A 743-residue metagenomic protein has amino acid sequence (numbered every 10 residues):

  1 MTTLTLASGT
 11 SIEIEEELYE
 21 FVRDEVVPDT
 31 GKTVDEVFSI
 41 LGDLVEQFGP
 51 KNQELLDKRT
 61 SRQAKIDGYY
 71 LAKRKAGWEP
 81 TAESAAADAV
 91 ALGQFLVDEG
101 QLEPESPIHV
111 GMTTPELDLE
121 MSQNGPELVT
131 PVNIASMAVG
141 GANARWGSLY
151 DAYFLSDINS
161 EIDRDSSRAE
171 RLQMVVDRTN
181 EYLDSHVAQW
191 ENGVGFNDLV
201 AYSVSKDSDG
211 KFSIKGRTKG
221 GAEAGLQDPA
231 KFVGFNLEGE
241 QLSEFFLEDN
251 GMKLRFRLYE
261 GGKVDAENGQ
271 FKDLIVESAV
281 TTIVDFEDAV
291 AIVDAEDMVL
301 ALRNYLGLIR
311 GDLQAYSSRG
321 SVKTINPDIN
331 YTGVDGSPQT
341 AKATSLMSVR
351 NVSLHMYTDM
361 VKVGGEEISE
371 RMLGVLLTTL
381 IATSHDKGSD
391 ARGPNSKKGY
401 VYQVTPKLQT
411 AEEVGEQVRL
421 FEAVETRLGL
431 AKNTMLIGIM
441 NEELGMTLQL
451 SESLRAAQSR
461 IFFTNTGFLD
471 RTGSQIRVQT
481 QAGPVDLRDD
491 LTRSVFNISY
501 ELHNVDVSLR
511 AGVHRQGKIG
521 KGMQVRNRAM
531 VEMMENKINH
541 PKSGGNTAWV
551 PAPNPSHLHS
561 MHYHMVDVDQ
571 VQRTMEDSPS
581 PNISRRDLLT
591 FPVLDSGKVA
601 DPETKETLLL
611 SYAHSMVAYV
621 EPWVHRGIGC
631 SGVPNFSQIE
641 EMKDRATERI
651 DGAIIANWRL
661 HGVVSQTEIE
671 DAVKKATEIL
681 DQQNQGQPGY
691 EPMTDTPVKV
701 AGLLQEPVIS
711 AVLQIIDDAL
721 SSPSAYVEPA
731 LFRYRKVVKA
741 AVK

Functional and structural regions predicted by a protein language model:
M1-K75, A82-A85, A89-E103: N-terminal-proximal low-complexity accessory segments that begin disordered and transition into the first
T2-I14, L18, I368-R371, N395 (+4 more regions): Catalytic or ion-translocation cores adjacent to nucleophile or general acid/base/metal-coordination motifs in diverse
S8, I12, V27, G31 (+11 more regions): Hydrophobic alpha-helical scaffolding
E13, E17, F21, E36 (+17 more regions): Generic recognition of stable, solvent-exposed alpha-helical segments in well-folded globular domains
E17, F21, E25, I40 (+14 more regions): Generic, well-ordered alpha-helical scaffold segments in large soluble proteins
W78-P80, A289-D297, K387-K397, L430-N433 (+3 more regions): Flexible, glycine/charged-enriched surface loops at secondary-structure junctions
A82-E416, L420-L430, L436: Catalytic alpha/beta active-site cores
G93-R164, R168, D209, N236-E238 (+3 more regions): Acidic, glycine-enriched catalytic cores built around paired aspartates
